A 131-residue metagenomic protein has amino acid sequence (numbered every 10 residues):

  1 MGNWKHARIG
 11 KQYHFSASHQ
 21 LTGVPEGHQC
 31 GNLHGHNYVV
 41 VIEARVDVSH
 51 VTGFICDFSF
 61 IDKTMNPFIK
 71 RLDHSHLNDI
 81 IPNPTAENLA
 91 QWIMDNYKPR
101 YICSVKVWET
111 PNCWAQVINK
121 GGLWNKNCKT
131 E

Functional and structural regions predicted by a protein language model:
M1-E131: Charge-rich, low-complexity N-terminal segments
